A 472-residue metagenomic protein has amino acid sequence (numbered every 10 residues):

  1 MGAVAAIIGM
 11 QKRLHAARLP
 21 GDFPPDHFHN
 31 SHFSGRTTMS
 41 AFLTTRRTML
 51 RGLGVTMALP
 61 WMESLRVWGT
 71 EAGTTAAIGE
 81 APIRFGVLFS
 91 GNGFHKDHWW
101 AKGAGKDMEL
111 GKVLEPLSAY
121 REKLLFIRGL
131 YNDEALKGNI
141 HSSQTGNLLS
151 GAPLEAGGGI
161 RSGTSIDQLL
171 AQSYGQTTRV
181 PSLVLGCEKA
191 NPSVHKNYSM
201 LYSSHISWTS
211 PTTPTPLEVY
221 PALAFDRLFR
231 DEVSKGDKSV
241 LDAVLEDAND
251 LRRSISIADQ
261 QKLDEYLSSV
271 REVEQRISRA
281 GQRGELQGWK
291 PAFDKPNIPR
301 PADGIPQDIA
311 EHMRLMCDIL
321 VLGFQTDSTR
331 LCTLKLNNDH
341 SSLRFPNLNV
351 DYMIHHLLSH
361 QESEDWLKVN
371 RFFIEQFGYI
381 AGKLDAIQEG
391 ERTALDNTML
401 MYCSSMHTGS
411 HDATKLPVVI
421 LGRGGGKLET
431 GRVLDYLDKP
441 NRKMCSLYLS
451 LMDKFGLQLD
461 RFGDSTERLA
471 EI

Functional and structural regions predicted by a protein language model:
V4-A16, G21-T44: N-terminal secretory signal peptides
F33-I472: Ligand-binding pockets and gating/stacking loops
